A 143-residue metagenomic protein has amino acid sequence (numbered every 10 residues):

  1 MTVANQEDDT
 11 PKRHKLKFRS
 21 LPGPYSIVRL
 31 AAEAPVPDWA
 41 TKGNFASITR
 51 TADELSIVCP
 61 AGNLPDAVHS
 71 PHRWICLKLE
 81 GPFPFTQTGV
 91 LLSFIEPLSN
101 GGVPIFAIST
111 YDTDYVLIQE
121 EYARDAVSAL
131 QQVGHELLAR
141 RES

Functional and structural regions predicted by a protein language model:
M1-P97, G101, D125-S143: Regulatory modules associated with amino-acid/nitrogen control
E54-C59, T113-Q119: A generic structural motif
G101-V116, Y122, S143: A cross-kingdom feature marking solvent-exposed beta-strand/loop segments within repeated, beta-rich binding/scaffold
